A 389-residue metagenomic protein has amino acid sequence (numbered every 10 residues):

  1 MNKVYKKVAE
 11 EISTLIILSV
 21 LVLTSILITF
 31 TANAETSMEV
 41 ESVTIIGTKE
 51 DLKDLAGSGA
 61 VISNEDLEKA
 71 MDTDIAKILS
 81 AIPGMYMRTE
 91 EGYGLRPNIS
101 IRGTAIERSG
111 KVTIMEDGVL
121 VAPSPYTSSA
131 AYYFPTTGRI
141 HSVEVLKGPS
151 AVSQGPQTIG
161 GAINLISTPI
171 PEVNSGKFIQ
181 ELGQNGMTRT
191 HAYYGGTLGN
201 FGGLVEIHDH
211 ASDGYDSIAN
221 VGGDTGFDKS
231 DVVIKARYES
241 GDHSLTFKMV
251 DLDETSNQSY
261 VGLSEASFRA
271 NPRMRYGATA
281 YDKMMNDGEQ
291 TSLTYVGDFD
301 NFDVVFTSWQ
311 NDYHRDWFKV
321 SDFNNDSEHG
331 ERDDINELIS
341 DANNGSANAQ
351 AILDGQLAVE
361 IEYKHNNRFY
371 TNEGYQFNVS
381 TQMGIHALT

Functional and structural regions predicted by a protein language model:
V40-A70, L95-N98: N-terminal periplasmic "start-of-domain" segments of outer-membrane beta-barrel proteins
L67, L79, V143-E144, I163 (+1 more regions): Non-catalytic regulatory/gating segments with a bias toward low-complexity or hydrophobic composition
A76, S80-V119, P123: Extracytoplasmic beta-strand/coil segments of soluble accessory domains associated with Gram-negative outer-membrane
V119-K147: Short acidic/polar hinge/loop motifs at secondary-structure boundaries that mediate gating or recognition
S128, S175-I179, S217-G223, R275-Y281 (+5 more regions): Extracellular loop and loop/strand-boundary signature of outer-membrane beta-barrel proteins
S175, L182-A211, N220-S259, K283-T294 (+1 more regions): Transmembrane beta-barrel wall of Gram-negative outer-membrane proteins
V221-D228, S256-P272, S321-E337: Flexible, surface-exposed loop regions and adjacent strand-edge segments of Gram-negative outer-membrane beta-barrel
E239, S244-V250, M284-T389: Face-selective signature of the C-terminal outer-membrane beta-barrel domain
